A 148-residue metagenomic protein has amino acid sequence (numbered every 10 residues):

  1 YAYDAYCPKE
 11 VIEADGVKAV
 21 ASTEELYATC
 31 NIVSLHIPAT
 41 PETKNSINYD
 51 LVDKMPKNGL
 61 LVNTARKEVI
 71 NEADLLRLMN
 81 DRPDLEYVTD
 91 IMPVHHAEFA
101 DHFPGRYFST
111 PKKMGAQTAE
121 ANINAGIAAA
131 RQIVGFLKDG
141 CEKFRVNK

Functional and structural regions predicted by a protein language model:
Y1-K57: Rossmann-like dinucleotide/phosphate-binding beta-alpha-beta segment
K57-K148: Rossmann-like dinucleotide-binding domain for NAD(H)/NADP(H)
